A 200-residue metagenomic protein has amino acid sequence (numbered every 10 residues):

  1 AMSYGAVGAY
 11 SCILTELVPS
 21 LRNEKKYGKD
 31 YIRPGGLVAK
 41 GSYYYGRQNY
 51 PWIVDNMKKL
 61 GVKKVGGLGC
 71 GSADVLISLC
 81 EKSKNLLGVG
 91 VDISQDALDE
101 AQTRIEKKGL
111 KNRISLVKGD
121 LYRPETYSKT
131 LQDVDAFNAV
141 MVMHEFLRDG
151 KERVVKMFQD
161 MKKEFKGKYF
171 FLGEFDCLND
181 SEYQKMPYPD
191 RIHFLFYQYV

Functional and structural regions predicted by a protein language model:
A1-L60: Conserved Class I S-adenosyl-L-methionine-dependent methyltransferase catalytic core
G61-G71: Conserved class I S-adenosyl-L-methionine
S72-K84: Conserved SAM-binding loop of SAM-dependent methyltransferases across substrates and taxa, primarily the Class I
S94-D96: Conserved SAM/SAH-binding beta-strand->alpha-helix loop
A101-Q102: Conserved SAM-binding loop
N138-M141: A conserved beta-strand element that flanks and buttresses the S-adenosyl-L-methionine
F146-D160: A short, conserved alpha-helix within the catalytic core of class I
G173-V200: C-terminal alpha-helical "lid/dimerization" subdomain adjacent to the S-adenosyl-L-methionine
